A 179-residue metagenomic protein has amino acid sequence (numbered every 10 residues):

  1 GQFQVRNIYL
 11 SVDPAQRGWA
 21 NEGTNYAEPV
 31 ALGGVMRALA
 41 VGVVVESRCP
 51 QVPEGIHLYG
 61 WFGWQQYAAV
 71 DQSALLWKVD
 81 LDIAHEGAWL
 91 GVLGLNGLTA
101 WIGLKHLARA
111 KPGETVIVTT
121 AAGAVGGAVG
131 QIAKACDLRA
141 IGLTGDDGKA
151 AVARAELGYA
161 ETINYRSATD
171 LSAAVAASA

Functional and structural regions predicted by a protein language model:
G1-V12, A20-W64: Glycine-rich beta-strand-centered segment in the early N-terminal region that forms part of a ligand/cofactor-binding
V5, P53, G130-Q131, A151: Alpha-helical segments flanking ligand/cofactor-binding loops in enzyme cores
M36-V43, Q51-T120: NAD(P)H dinucleotide-binding glycine-rich loop of Rossmann-like/cofactor-binding domains, especially the beta1-alpha1
A100, G130, K134: Gly/Ala-rich phosphate-binding loop of Rossmann-like dinucleotide-binding domains, activating on the conserved
G126-G127: N-terminal Rossmann-fold NAD(P) dinucleotide-binding loop
K134-A179: Adenosine-nucleotide cofactor-binding segment
